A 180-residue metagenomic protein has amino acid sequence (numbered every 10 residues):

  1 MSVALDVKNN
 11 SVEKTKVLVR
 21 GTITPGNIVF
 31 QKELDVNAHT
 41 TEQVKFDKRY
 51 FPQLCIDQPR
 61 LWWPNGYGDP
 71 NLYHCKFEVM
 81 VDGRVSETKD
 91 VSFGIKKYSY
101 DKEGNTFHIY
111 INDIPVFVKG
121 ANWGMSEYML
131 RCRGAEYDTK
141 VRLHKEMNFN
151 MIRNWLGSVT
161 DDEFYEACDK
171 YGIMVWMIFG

Functional and structural regions predicted by a protein language model:
M1-W155, V159, K170-Y171: Secreted/periplasmic carbohydrate-active enzymes, especially glycoside hydrolases
L156-G180: N-terminal catalytic cores of secreted or lumenal carbohydrate-active enzymes
